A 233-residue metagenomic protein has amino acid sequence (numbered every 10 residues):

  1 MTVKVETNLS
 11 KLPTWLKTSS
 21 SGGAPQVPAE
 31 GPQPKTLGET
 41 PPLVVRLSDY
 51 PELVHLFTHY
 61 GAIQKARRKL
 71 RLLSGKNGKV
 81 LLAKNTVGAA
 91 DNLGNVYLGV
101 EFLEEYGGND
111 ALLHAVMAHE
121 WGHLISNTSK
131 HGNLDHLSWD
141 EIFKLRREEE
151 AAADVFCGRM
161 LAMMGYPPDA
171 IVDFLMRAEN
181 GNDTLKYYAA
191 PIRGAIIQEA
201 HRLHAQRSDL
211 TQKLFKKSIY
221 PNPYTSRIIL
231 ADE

Functional and structural regions predicted by a protein language model:
M1-N95, L103-E105, I125, I142-K144 (+1 more regions): C-terminal capping/extension segments of zinc metalloprotease domains
N95-G99, A115-V116: Soluble periplasmic/extracytoplasmic beta-strand elements of cell-envelope proteins
Y106, A111, E120-L137, G165-Y166: Catalytic Zn2+-binding segment of zinc metalloproteases
A111, A115, F143, R147: Short-chain dehydrogenase/reductase
M117-S126, A152, F156: Active-site His/Glu-centered metal-binding helix of metallohydrolases
E148-A162: Alpha-helical segment that forms one wall of the substrate-binding/catalytic cleft in peptidoglycan-active domains
